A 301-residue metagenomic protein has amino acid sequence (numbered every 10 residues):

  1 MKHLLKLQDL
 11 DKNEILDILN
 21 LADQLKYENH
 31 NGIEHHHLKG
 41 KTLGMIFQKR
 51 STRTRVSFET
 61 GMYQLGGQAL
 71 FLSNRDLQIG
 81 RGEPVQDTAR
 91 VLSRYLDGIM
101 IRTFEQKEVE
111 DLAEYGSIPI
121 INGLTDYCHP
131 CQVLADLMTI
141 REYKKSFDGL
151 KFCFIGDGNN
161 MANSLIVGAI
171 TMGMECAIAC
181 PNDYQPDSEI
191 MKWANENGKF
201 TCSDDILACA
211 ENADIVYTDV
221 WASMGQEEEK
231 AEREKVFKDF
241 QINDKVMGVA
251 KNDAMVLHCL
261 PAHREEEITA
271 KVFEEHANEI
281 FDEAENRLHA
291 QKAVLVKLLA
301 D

Functional and structural regions predicted by a protein language model:
M1-V56, T60: Positively charged, low-complexity intrinsically disordered leader regions
T42-L43, F47-Y95: Active-site cofactor/substrate anionic-group-binding motifs, chiefly glycine- and Lys/Arg-rich phosphate-binding loops
Q48-T60, E142-T218: Glycine-rich phosphate/diphosphate-binding loop of Rossmann-like nucleotide-binding domains
L65, Y95, Y115-G116, M172 (+3 more regions): Short, structured coil segments at secondary-structure junctions
D97-G168, H258: Anion-binding alpha/beta catalytic cores of soluble intermediary-metabolism enzymes, centered on
N195-K271: Rossmann-like adenosine-cofactor binding region
D253-A254, L260-D301: Adenosine-phosphate binding glycine-rich loop
